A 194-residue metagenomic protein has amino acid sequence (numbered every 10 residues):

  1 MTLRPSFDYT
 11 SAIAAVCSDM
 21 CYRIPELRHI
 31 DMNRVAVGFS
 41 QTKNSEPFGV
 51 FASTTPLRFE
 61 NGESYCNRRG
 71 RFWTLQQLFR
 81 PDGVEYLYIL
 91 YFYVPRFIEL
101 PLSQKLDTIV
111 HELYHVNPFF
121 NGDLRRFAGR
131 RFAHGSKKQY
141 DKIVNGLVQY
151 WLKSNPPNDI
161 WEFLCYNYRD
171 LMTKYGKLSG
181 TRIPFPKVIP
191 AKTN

Functional and structural regions predicted by a protein language model:
M1-Y91, F119-N194: Metalloprotease/metallohydrolase-associated module, dominated by Zn2+-dependent proteases
N44, F97-E99, H115: Generic "edge-of-domain/loop-turn" microfeature
Y91-T108: Short pre-active-site segment immediately N-terminal to the catalytic Zn-binding motif
K105-F119: Active-site recognition of the HExxH zinc-binding catalytic motif
